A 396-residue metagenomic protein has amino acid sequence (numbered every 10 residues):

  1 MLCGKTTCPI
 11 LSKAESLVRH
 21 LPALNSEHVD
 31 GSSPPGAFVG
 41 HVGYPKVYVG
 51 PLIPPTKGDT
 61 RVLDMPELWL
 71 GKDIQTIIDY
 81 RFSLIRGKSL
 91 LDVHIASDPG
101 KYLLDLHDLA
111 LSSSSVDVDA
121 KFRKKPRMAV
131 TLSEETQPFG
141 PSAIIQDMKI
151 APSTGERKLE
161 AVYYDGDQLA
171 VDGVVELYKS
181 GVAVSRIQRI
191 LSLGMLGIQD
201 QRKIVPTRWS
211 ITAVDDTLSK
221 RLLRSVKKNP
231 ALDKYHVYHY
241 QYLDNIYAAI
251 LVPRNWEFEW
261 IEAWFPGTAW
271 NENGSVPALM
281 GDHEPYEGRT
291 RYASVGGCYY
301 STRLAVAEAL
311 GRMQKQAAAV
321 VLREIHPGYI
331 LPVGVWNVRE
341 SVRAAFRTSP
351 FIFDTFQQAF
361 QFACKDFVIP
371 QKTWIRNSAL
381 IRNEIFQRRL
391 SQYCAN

Functional and structural regions predicted by a protein language model:
M1-N396: Long, low-complexity intrinsically disordered regions enriched in acidic and polar residues with frequent FG dipeptides
